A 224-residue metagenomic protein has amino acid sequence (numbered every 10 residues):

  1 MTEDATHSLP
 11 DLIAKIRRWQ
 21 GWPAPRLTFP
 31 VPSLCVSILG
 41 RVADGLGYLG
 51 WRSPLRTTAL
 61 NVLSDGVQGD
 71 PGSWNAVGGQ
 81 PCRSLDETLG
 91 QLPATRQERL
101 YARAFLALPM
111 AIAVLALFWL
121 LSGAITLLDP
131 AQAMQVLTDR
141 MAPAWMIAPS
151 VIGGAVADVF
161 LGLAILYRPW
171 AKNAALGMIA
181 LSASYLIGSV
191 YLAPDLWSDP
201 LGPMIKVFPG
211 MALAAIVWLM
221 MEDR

Functional and structural regions predicted by a protein language model:
M1-L55, G66-L108: Mid/C-terminal beta-alpha module of Rossmann-like enzyme folds, strongest in SDR-family dehydrogenases/epimerases
A59: Nucleotide-activated sugar donor-binding and catalytic core shared by glycosyltransferases and related lipid-linked
G72-R224: Membrane-interface extramembranous regions
